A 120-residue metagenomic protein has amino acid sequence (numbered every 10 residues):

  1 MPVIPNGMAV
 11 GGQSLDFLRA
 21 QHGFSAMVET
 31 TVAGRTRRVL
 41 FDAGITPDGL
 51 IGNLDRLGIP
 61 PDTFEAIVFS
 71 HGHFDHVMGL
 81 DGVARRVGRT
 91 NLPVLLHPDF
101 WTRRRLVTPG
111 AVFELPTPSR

Functional and structural regions predicted by a protein language model:
P2-L57: Conserved beta-strand hairpin/beta-sheet module of binuclear metal-dependent hydrolase folds, prominently
V3-N6, V94, D99, T117: Generic low-complexity segments that are intrinsically disordered, proline-rich and/or Lys/Arg-biased
D16, G82-R85, R120: A generic local secondary-structure boundary/capping motif
D48-L96, W101: Active-site metal-binding motif and surrounding structural segment of the metallo-beta-lactamase
F100-R120: Metallo-beta-lactamase
